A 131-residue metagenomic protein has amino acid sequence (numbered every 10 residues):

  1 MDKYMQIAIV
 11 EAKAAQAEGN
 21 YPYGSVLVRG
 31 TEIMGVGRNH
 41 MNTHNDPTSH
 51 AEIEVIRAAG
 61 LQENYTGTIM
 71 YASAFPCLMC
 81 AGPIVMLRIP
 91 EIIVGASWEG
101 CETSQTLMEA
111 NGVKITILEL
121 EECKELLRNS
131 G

Functional and structural regions predicted by a protein language model:
M1-E18: Short, basic/aromatic recognition patches
I9, A15, G30-G37: A short, flexible N-terminal coil/short beta segment enriched in small residues
E18-P22, Y65-G67: Short secondary-structure junction motifs
G19, G30, D46-T48: Amphipathic, positively biased hydrophobic alpha-helical segments used for protein targeting and membrane insertion
Y23-T31: Short beta-strand scaffold segments in enzyme catalytic cores
G35-R128: Zn2+-dependent cytidine deaminase-like catalytic core
